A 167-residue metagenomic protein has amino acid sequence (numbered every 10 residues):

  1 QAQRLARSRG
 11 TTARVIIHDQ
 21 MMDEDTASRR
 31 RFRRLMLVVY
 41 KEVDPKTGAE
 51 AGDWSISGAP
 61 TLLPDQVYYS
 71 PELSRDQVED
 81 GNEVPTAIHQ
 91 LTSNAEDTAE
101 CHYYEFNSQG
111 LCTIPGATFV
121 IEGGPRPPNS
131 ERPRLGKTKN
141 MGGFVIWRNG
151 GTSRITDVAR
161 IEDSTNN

Functional and structural regions predicted by a protein language model:
Q1: Phosphate-interacting basic helix/loop segments used at nucleotide- and nucleic-acid interfaces
R4, T12, I17-N167: N-terminal helix-rich module
R7: Mobile, glycine-rich extracellular loop/lid and propeptide segments that shape or gate substrate/ligand access
